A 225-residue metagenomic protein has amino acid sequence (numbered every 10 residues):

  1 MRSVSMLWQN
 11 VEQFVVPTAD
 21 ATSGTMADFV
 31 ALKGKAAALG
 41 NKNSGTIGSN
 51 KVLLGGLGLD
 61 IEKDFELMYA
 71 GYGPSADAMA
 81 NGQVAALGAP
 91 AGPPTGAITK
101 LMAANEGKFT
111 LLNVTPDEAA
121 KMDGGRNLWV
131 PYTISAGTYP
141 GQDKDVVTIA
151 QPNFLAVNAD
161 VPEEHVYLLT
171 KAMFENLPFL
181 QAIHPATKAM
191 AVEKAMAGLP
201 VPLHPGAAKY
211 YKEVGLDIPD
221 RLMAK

Functional and structural regions predicted by a protein language model:
M1-N41, L111: Short, glycine-/small- and polar/acidic-enriched structural segments that line small-molecule recognition paths
M1-S3, A36-N41, F154-D160, E193-V201: Second-shell loop/turn segments in exported
V4-V11, A104-G107, V147-A150: Short Pro/Gly-enriched coil loops immediately N-terminal to beta-strands
K35-A37, A80-A89, N105-F109: Alpha-to-beta junction loops
T46-F65, A80-Q83, K100-A104: Ligand-binding cleft/hinge of the Venus flytrap
D60-A80, G92-G96: Short helix-initiation/N-cap motifs at beta->coil->alpha
A91-E106, L111-N113, D123, E164-K225: An extracytoplasmic/periplasmic, membrane-proximal ligand-sensing/linker region
T110-L168, Y210, I218: C-terminal lobe and pocket-closing loops of periplasmic/extracytoplasmic Venus-flytrap solute-binding proteins
